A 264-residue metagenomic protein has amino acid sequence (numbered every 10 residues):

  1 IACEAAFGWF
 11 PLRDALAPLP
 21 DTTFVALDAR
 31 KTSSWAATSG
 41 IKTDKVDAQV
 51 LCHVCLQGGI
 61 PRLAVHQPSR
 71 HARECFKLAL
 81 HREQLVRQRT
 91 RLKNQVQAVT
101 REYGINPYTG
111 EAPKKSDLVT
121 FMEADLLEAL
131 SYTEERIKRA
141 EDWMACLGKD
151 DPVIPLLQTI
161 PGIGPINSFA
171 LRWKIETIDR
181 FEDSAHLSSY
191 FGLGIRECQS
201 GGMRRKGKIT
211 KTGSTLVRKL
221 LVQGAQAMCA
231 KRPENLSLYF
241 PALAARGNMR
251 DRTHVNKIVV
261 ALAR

Functional and structural regions predicted by a protein language model:
A2-L12: Acidic, metal-coordinating catalytic cores used for nucleic-acid/nucleotide bond scission and strand-transfer chemistry
P11-A15, Q95: Phosphate- and divalent-cation-binding pockets in alpha/beta enzyme and binding domains that engage nucleotide-derived
A17, F24-V65, K114, G201-T212: Short alpha-helix plus adjacent loop in nuclease-associated cores
V46, C52-R70, K219-P233: Metal-dependent DNA phosphodiester-chemistry modules and their immediately adjacent helices/loops in DNA-processing
C52-A79, G110-T120: A short, charged helix-loop
K77-L156: Glycine-rich, often acidic, oxyanion-interacting loops/wings at catalytic, nucleic-acid, or phospho-protein interfaces
L156-T159, P165, F169-I258: Phosphate-backbone recognition surface of nucleic-acid-processing proteins
